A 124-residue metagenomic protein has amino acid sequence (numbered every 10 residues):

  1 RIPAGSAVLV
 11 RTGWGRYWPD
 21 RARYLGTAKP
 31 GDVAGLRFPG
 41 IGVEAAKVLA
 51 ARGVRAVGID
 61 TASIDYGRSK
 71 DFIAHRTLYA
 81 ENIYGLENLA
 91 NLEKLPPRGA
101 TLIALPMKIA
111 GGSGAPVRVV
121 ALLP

Functional and structural regions predicted by a protein language model:
R1-P124: Active-/binding-site microenvironments in catalytic and ligand-binding cores
